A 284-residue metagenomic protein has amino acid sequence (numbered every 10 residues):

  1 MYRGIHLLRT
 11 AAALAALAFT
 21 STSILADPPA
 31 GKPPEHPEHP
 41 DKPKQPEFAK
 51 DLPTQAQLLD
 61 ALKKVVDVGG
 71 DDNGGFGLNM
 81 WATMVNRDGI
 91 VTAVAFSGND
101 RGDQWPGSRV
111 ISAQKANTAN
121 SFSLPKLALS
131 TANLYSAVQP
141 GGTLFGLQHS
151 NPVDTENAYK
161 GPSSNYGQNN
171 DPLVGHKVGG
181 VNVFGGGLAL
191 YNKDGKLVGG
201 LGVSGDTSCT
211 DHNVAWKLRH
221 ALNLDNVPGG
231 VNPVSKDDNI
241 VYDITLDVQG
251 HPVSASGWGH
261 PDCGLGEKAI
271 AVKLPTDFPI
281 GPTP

Functional and structural regions predicted by a protein language model:
Y2-A11: Bacterial N-terminal signal peptides that target proteins for export
L14-L17: Short, linear, compositionally biased motifs with a strong N-terminal bias
T20-S21: N-terminal signal peptide c-region/cleavage motif recognized by signal peptidases
I24-A26: Boundary at the C-terminal end of the N-terminal hydrophobic targeting segment
P28-P284: Flexible, solvent-exposed loop/hinge segments and secondary-structure transition points
